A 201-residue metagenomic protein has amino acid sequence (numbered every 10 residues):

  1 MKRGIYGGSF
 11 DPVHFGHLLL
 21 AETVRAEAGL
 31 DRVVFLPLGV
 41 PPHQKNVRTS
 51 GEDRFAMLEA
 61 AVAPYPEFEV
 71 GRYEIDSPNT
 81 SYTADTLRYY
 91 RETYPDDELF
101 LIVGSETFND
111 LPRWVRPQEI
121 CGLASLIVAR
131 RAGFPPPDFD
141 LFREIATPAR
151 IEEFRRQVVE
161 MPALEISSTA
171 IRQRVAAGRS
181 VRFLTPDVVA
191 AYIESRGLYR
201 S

Functional and structural regions predicted by a protein language model:
M1-S201: Nucleotidyltransferase catalytic core that binds NTPs
